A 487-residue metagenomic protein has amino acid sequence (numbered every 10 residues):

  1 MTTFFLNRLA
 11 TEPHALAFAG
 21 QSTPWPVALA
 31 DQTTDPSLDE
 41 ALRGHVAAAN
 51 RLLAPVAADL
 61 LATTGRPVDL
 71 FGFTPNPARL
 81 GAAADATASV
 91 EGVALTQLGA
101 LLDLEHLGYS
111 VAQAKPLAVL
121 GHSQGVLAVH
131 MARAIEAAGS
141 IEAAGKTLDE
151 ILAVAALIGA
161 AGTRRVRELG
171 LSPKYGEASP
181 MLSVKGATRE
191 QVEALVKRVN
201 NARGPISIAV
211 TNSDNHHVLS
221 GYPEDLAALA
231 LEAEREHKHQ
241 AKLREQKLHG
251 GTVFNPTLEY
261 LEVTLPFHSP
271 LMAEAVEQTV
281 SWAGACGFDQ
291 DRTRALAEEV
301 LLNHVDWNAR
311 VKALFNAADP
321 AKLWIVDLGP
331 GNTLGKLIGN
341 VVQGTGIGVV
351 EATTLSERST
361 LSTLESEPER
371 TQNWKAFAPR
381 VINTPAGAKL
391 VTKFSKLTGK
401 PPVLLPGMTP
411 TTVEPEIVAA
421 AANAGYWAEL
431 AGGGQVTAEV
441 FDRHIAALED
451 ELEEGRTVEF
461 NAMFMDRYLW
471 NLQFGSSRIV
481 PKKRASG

Functional and structural regions predicted by a protein language model:
M1-P116, P266, P270-R370: Acyltransferase/transacylase module recognition
N7-A10, V111-Q113, P173-G176, N200-N201 (+4 more regions): Solvent-exposed alpha-helices and their adjacent loops that cap or buttress functional pockets in soluble metabolic
F18-W25, A187-E190, T409-T411: Short polar catalytic/cofactor-binding loops
L117-G125, V129: Gly/Ala-rich beta-loop-alpha elbow adjacent to hydrolase catalytic centers
M131-A295, E299: Alpha/beta catalytic cores of group-transfer enzymes, especially the acyltransferase/condensing modules of polyketide
L195-K197, E232-A233, K336-T345, Q473-V480: Short, aromatic/basic amphipathic alpha-helical patches
P368-G487: Active-site entrance/lid segments in N-terminal catalytic domains of soluble metabolic enzymes
